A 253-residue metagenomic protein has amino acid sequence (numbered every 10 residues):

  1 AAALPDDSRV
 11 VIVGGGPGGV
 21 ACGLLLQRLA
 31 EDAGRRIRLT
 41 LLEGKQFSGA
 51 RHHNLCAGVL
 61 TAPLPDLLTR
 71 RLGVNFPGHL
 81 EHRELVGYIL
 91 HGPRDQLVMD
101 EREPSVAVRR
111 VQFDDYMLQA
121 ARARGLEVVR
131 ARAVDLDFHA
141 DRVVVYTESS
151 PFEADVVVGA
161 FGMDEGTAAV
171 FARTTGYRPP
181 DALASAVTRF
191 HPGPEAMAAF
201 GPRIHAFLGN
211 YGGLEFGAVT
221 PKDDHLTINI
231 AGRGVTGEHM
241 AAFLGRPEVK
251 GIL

Functional and structural regions predicted by a protein language model:
A2-G18, T40: Beta1/beta-strand and adjacent pyrophosphate-binding region of the FAD-binding site in flavoprotein oxidoreductases
V13, Q27-H53: Glycine-rich FAD pyrophosphate-binding loop
G18, C22, F47, D164: Conserved Rossmann-like nucleotide-cofactor binding loop
L25-R28, A120-I252: Predominantly flavin-linked oxidoreductase catalytic cores and closely associated redox partners
G44-Y88: N-terminal FAD cofactor-binding segment of flavoenzymes
G58-A62, M99-Q119, G166, T188 (+1 more regions): Short beta-strand to alpha-helix junction loop
R70, G78-H79, F113-E127: N-terminal Rossmann-like dinucleotide/flavin-binding domain of flavoprotein oxidoreductases that bind FAD/FMN
P93-R109, V144, P221-A231: Helix-loop-beta segment of a Rossmann-like dinucleotide-binding subdomain
